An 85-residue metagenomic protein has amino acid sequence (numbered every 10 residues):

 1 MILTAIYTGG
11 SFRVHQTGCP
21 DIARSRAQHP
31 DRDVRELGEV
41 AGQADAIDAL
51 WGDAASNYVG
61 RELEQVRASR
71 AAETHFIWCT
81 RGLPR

Functional and structural regions predicted by a protein language model:
M1-R85: Mature, structured domains enriched in cysteine- and short glycine motifs
